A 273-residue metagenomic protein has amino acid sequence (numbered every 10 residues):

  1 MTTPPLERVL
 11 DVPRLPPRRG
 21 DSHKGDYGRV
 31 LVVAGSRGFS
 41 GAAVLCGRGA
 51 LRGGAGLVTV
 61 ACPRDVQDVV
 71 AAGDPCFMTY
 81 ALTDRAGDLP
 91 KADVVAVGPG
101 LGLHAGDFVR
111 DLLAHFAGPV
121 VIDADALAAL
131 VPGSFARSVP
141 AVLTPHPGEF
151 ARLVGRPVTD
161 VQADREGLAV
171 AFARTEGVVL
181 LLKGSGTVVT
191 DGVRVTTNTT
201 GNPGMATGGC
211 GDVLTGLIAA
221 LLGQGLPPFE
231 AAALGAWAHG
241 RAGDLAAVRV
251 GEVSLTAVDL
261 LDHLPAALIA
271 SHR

Functional and structural regions predicted by a protein language model:
M1-P119, A128-V142, P147, A151-R273: Small-residue (G/A/S/T)-rich helix-start motifs and N-terminal tracts that mark the onset
